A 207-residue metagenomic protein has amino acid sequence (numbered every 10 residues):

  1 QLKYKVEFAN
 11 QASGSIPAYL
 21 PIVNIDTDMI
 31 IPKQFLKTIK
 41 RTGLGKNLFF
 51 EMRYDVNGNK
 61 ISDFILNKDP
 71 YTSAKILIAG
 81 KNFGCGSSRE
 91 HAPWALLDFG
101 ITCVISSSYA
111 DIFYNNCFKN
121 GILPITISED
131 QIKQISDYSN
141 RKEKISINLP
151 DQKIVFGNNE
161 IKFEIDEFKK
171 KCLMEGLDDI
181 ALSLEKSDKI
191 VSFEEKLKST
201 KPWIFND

Functional and structural regions predicted by a protein language model:
Q1-D207: Fe-S-dependent hydro-lyases/dehydratases of central metabolism
